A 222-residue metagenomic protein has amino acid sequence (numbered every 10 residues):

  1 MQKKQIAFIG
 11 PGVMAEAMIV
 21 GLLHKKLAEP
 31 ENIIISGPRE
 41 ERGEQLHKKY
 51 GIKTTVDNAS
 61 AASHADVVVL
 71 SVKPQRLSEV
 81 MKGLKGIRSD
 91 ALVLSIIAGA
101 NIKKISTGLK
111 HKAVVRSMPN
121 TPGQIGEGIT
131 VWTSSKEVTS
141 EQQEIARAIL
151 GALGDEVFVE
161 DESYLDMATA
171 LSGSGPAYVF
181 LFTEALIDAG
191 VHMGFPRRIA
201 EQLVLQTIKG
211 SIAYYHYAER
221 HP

Functional and structural regions predicted by a protein language model:
M1-K49, K53-V56, S60, E127-G128 (+1 more regions): NAD(P)+-binding Rossmann beta1-loop-alpha1 motif at the extreme N-terminus of oxidoreductases
E16, V20-H24, K48, K82 (+3 more regions): Short, well-ordered alpha-helices that flank and scaffold nucleotide-derived cofactor binding pockets
A17, Q45, E79-V80, K104 (+1 more regions): Phosphate- and divalent-cation-binding pockets in alpha/beta enzyme and binding domains that engage nucleotide-derived
E40, K49-Y50, N58-W132, K136: Rossmann-like NAD(P)(H) cofactor-binding subdomain of soluble oxidoreductases
E41-I52, I208-P222: Short amphipathic alpha-helical segments at helix boundaries and their inter-helical linkers
G108-A113, I129-M167, F180-A218: Internal alpha-helical scaffold of NAD(P)-dependent oxidoreductase catalytic cores
G175: Aromatic-residue-lined binding/catalytic grooves and analogous aromatic/hydrophobic interfacial grooves in multimeric
